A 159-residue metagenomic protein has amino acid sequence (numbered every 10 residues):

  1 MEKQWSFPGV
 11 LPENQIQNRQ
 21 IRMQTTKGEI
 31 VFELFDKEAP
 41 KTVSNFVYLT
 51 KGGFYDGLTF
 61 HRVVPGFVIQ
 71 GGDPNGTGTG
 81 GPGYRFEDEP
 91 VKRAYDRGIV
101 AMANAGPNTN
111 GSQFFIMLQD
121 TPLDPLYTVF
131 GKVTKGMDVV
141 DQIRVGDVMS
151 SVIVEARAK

Functional and structural regions predicted by a protein language model:
M1-K159: Cyclophilin-like peptidyl-prolyl cis-trans isomerases
